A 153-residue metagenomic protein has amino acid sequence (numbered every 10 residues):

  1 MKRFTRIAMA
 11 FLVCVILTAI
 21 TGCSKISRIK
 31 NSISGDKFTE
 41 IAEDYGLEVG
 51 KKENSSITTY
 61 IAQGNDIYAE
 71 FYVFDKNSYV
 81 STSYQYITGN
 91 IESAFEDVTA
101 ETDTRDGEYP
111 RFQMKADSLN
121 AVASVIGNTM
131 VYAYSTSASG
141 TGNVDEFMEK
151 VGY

Functional and structural regions predicted by a protein language model:
M1-F11: Bacterial N-terminal signal peptides that target proteins for export
A19-G22: C-terminal motif of bacterial Sec signal peptides marking the signal peptidase cleavage site
S24-I26: Bacterial signal peptide processing site
R28-K37: Immediate post-signal-peptide N-terminus of mature secreted/exported proteins
D36-M114: Short, solvent-exposed recognition patches
A100-Y153: A short, solvent-exposed beta-edge/loop patch
